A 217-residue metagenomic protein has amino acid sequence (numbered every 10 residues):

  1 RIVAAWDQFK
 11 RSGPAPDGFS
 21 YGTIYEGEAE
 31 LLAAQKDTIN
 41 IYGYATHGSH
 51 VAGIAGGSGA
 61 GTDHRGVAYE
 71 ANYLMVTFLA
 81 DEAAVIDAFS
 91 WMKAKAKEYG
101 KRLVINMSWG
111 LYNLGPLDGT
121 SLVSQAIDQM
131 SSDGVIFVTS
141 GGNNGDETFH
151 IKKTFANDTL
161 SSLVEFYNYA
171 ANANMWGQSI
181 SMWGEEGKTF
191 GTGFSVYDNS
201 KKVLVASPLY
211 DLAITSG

Functional and structural regions predicted by a protein language model:
R1-A5, V196-D198, S216-G217: Short intrinsically disordered, low-complexity coil segments enriched in acidic
R1-V85, G100-V104, S132-I136, T148-F149 (+1 more regions): Subtilisin-like serine protease catalytic core
F78-F155, T159-K201, Y210: Substrate-binding/access-modulating region of protease and related hydrolase catalytic domains
L204-G217: Solvent-exposed serine/threonine-rich low-complexity stretches and specific carbohydrate-binding patches
